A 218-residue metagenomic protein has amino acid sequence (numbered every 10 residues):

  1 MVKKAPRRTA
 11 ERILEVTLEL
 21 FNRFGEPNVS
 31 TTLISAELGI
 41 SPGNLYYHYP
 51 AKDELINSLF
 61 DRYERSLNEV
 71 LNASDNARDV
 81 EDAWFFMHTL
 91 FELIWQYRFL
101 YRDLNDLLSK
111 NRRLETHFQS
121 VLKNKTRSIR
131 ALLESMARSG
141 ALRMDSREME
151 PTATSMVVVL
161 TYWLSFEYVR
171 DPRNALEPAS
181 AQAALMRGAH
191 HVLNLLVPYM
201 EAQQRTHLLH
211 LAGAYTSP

Functional and structural regions predicted by a protein language model:
V2-A10: Short, Lys/Arg-enriched anionic-surface-contact patches
T9-V16, T152: N-terminal positioning helix adjacent to the helix-turn-helix/winged-helix DNA-binding module
R12, L20-S58: Helix-turn-helix
D61-L67: Short, basic, alpha-helical segments at the C-terminal edge of helix-turn-helix-like DNA-binding modules
N72-F99, A153: Hydrophobic alpha-helical connector segments
I94-T116, R130-E134: Amphipathic alpha-helical segments used for helix-helix packing
R113-S139, E150-S165, A183-P198: Amphipathic alpha-helical packing segments from all-alpha helical-bundle domains
S165-P218: C-terminal peripheral helix-coil segments that are non-catalytic and often amphipathic
